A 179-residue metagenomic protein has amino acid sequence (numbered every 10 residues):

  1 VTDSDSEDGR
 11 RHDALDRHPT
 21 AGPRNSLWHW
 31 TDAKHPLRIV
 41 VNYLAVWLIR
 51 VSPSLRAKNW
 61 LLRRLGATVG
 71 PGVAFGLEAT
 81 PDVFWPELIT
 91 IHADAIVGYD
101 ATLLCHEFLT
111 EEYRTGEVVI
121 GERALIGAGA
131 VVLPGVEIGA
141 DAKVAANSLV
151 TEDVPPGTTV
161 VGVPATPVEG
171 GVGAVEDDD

Functional and structural regions predicted by a protein language model:
V1-A67, V163-D179: Terminal amphipathic alpha-helical/low-complexity segments used for targeting or macromolecular assembly
P71, G76-L77, H92-A93, G98-Y99 (+10 more regions): Left-handed beta-helix
E112-R114: A conserved beta-turn-beta hairpin within the catalytic core of GNAT-like acetyltransferases that forms part
